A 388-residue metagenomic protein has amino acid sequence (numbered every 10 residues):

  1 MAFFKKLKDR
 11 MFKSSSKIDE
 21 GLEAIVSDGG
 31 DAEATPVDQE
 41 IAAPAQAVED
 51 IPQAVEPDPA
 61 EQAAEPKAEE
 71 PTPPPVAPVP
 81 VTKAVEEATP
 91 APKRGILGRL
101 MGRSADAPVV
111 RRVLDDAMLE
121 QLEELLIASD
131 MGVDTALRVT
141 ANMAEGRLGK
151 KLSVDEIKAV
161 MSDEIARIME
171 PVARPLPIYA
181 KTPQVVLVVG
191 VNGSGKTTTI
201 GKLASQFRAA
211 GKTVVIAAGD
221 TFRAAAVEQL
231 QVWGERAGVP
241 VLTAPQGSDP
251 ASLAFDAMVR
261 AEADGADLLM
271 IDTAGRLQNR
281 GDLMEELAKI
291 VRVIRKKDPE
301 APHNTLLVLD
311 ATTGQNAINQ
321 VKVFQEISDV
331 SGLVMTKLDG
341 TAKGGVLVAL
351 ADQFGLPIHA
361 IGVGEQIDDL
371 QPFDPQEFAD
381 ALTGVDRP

Functional and structural regions predicted by a protein language model:
M1-E164, R174, T182, A209 (+1 more regions): Non-catalytic terminal/linker segments enriched in charged/polar, low-complexity residues
D134, S162-P388: P-loop/Walker A NTP-binding module and the surrounding RecA-like catalytic core of P-loop NTPases
